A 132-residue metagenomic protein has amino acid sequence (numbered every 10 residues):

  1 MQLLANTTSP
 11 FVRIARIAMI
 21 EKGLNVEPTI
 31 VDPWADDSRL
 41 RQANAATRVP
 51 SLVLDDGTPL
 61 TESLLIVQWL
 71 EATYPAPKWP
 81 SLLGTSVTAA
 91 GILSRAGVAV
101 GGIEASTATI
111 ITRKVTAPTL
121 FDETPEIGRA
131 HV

Functional and structural regions predicted by a protein language model:
M1-E123: GST-like domain detector, emphasizing the conserved glutathione-binding G-site in the N-terminal thioredoxin-like
A130-V132: Conserved small/polar residues in nucleotide/adenosyl-binding loops
